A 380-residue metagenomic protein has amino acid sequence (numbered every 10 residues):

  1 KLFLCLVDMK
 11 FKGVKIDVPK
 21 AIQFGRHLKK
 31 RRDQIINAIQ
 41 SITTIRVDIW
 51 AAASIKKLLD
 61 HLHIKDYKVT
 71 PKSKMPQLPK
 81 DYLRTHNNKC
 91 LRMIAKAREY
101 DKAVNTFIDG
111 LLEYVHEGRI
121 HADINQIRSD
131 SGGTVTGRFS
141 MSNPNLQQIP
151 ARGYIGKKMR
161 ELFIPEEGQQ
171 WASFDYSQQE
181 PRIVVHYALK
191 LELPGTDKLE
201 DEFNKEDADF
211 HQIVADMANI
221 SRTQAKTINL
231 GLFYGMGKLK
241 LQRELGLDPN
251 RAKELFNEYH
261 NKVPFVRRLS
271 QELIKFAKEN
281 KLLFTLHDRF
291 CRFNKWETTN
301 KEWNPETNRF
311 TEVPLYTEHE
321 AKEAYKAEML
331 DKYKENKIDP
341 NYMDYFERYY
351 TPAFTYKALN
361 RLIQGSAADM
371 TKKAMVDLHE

Functional and structural regions predicted by a protein language model:
K1, F24-R31, V47, A51 (+11 more regions): Secondary-structure capping and boundary motifs in well-ordered enzyme cores
K1-I155, I164, G168-Q170, S177-E180 (+5 more regions): Conserved "right-hand" nucleotidyltransferase catalytic core of DNA-directed polymerases
K12-K15, K190-D197, M217-R222, L247-A252 (+1 more regions): Secondary-structure transition/capping motifs at alpha-helix termini and the adjoining loop/turn into the next element
V14-I22, I94, L162-W171, G195-K198 (+3 more regions): Glycine- and acidic
E180-M217, N304-Y349: Metal-dependent catalytic core segments for phosphate chemistry
D288-T298, I338-T351: A glycine-rich, aromatic-flanked flexible loop/lid motif
M370-E380: Active-site palm subdomain of RNA-directed nucleic acid polymerases
